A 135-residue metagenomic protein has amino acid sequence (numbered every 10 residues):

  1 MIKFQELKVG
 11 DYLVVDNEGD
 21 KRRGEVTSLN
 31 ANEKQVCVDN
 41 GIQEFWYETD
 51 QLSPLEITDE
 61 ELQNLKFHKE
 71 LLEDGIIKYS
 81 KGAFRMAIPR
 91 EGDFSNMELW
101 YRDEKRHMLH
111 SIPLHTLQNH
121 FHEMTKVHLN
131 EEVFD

Functional and structural regions predicted by a protein language model:
D11, E60, L65, G75-I77: Residue-level detector of beta-strand structural context in well-folded domains
Y12, D20-N32: Short beta-strand-centered aromatic/proline hotspots
A31, G41-I42, W46, L71-I112: Acidic, low-complexity, intrinsically disordered interaction modules
K34-V36: Short aromatic-glycine-enriched beta-strand elements
I42-E70, H110-V127, E131-V133: Intrinsically disordered, low-complexity, charged/polar segments
